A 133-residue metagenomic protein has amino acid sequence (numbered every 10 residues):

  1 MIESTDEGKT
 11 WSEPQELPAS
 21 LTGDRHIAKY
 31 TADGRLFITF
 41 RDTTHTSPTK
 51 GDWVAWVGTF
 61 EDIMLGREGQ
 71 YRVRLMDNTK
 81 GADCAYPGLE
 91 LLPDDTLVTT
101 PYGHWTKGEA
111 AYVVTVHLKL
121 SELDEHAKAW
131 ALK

Functional and structural regions predicted by a protein language model:
M1-K133: Asp-box/BNR beta-propeller blade signature and adjacent active/binding-site loops in extracellular glycan-interacting
